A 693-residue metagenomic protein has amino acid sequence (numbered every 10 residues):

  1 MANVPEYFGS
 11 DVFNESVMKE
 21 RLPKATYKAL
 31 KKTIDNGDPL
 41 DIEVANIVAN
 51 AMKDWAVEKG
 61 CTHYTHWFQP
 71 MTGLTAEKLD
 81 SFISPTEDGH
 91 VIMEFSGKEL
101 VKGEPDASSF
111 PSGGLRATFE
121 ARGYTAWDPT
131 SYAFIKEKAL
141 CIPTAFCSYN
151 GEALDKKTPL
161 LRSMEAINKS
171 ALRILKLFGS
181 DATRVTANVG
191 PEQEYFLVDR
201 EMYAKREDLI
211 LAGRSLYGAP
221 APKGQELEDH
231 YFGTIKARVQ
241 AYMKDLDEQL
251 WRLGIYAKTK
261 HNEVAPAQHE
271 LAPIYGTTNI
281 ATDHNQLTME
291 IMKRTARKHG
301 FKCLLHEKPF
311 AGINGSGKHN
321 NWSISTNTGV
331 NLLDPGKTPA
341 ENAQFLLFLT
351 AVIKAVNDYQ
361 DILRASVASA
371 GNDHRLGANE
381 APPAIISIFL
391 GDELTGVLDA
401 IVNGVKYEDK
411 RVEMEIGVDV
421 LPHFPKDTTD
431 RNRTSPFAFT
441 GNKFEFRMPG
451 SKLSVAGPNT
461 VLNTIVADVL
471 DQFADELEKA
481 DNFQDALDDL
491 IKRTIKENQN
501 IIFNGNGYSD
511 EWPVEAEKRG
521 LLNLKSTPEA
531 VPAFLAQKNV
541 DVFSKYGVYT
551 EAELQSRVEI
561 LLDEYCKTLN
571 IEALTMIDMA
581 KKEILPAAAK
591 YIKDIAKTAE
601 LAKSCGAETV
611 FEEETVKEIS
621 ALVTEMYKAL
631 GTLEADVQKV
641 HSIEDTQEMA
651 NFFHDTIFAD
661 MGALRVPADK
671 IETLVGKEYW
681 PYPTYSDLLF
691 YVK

Functional and structural regions predicted by a protein language model:
A2-N14, T33-D35, G151-E152, P222-Y231: Gly-rich Lys/Arg/Thr-decorated short loops/hinges at beta-loop-alpha junctions or inter-strand turns that position
Y7-E120: Active-site core of metal-dependent hydrolases
V44-V48, F68-P70, K98-E99, F146 (+4 more regions): Active-site-proximal loop/turn and secondary-structure-junction residues that shape catalytic pockets, frequently
C61, T65-Q69, T282-K298, I324 (+3 more regions): Hydrophobic/aromatic-rich, well-ordered segments within soluble, folded domains that form packed cores
Q69, E87, R297, N327 (+15 more regions): Hydrophobic alpha-helix feature that most strongly marks membrane-spanning transmembrane helices and their immediate
G73-D88, S108, R206, G213 (+3 more regions): Short linear, low-complexity motifs centered on an aromatic residue
A121-L305, N314-G317, I324-E559: Glycine-rich, acidic/polar active-site loops that bind/position phosphate-bearing ligands
I491, K496-K693: C-terminal amphipathic alpha-helical interaction region
